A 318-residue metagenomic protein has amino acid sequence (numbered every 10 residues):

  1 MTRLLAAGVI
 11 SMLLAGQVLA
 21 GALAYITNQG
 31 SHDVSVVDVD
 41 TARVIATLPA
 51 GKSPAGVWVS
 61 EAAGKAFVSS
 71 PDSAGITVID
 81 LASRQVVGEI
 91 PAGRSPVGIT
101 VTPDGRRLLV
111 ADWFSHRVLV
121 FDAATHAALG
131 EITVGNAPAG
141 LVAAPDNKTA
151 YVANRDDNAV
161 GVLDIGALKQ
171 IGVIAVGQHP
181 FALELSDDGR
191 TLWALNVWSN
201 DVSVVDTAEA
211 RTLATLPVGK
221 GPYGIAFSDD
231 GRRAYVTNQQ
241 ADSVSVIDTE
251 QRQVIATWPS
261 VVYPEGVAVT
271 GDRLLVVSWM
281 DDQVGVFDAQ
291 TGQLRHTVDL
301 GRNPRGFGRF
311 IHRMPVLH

Functional and structural regions predicted by a protein language model:
M1-G8: Bacterial N-terminal signal peptides that target proteins for export
G8-H318: Predominantly soluble domains enriched in secretory-pathway, periplasmic, or organellar proteins
